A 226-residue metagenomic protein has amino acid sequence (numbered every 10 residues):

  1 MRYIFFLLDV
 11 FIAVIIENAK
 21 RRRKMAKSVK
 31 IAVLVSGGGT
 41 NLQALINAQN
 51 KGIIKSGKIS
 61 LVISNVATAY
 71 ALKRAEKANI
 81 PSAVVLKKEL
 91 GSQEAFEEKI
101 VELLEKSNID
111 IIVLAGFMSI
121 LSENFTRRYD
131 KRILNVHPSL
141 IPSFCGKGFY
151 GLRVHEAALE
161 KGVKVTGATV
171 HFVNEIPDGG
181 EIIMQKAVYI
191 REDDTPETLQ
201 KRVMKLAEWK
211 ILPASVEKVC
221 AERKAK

Functional and structural regions predicted by a protein language model:
Y3-K226: One-carbon transfer enzymes
